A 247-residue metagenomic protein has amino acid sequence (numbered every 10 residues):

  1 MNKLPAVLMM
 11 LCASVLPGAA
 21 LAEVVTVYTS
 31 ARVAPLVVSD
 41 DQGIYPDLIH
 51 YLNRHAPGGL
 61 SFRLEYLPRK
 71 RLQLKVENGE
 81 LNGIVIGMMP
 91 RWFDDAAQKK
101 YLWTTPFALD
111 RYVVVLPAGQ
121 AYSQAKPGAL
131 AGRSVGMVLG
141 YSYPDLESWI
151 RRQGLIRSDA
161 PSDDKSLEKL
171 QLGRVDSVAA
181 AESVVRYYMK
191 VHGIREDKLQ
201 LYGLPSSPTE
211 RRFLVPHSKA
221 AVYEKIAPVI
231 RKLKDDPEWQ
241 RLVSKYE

Functional and structural regions predicted by a protein language model:
A22-A96, M137, D159-A160, I226: Extracytoplasmic small-molecule ligand-binding "clamshell" domains of the periplasmic binding protein/Venus flytrap
T29-R32, L109-V113, G193-A227: Periplasmic-binding protein-like
P46-A56, G119-A121, R133-G136, R212-Y246: Extended ligand-binding regions for polar small-molecule ligands
I49-L60, T105, P127-A131, L139-P161 (+2 more regions): Ligand-binding cleft/hinge of the Venus flytrap
L60-P68, G154-K169, L201-L204: Short beta-strand-to-loop elements that line the ligand-binding cleft of bilobed periplasmic-binding protein-like
E65-A129, Y143, G203-S206: Acidic, polar ligand-binding/catalytic clefts
K70-I84, D164-V184: Short helices/loops that flank or line small-molecule/ion binding pockets
V85-A97, S148, D176-S207: A ligand-binding cleft/hinge motif common to bilobed small-molecule-binding domains
